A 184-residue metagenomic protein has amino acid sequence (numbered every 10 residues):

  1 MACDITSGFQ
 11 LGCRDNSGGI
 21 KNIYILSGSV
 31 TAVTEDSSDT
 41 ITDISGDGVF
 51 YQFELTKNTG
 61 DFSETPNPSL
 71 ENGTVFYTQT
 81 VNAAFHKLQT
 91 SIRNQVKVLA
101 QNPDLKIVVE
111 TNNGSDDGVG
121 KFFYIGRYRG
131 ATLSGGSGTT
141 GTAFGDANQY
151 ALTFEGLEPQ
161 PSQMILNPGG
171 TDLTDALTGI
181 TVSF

Functional and structural regions predicted by a protein language model:
A2-N82, G130-G145: Solvent-exposed edge beta-strands and adjacent loop segments that serve as assembly or binding interfaces
I5, I20-I25, I41-I44, I92 (+4 more regions): Weak global preference for isoleucine
G8, G28, N58, H86-T90 (+5 more regions): Generic structural motif
Q10, Q52, Q79, Q89 (+4 more regions): Residue-identity detector for glutamine
S38, T42, G46, N112 (+3 more regions): Intrinsic-disorder/low-complexity regions
D61-R127: Structured, beta-strand-rich domain cores that present glycine/charged loop surfaces used to bind extended ligands
R129-F184: Mixed-charge, glycine-accented linear interaction segment located at domain edges/termini
